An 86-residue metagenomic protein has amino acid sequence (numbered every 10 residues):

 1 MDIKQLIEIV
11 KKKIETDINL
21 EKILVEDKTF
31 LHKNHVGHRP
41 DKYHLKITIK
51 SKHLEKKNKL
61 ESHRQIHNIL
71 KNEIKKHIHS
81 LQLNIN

Functional and structural regions predicted by a protein language model:
M1-N86: N-terminal, polar/charged subdomain of small-to-medium soluble alpha/beta proteins
